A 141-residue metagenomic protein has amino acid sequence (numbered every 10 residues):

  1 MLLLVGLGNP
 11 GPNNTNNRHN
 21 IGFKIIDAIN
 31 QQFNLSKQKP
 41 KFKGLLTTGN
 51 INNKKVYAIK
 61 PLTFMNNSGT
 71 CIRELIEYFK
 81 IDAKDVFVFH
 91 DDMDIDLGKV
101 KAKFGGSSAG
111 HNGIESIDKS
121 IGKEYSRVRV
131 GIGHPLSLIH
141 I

Functional and structural regions predicted by a protein language model:
L2-G105, E115, K119, E124-V128 (+1 more regions): Nucleotide and nucleotide-moiety/phosphate-recognizing core
S108: Phosphate- and other anionic-substrate recognition elements at nucleic-acid/protein interfaces
N112: Hydrophobic secondary-structure segments that place a key small or acidic residue at a functional site
I139-I141: Conserved small/polar residues in nucleotide/adenosyl-binding loops
